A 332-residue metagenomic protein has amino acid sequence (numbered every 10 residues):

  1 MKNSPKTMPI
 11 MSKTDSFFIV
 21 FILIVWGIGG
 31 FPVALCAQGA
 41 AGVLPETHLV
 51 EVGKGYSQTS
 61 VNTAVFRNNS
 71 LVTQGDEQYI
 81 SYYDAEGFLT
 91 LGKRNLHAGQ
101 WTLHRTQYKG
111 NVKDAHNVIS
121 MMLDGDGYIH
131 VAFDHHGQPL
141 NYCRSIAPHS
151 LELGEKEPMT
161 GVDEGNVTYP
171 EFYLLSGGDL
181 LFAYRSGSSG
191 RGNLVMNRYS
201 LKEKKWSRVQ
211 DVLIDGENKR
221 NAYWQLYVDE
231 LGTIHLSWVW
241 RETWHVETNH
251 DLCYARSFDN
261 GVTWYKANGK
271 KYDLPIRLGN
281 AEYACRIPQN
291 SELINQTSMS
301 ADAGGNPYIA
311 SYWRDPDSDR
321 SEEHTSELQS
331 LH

Functional and structural regions predicted by a protein language model:
M1-S16: N-terminal secretory signal peptides that target proteins for export/translocation
N3, G30-F31, H324-L328: Short, basic, low-complexity termini and linkers enriched in Ser/Thr/Gly/Pro that act as targeting/leader peptides
M11, E327-H332: Short "domain-exit" segments at the C-terminal end of structured domains
F18-A34: Bacterial N-terminal signal peptides
G39-E322, S326: Extracellular, repeat-based ectodomains that mediate carbohydrate processing or recognition
